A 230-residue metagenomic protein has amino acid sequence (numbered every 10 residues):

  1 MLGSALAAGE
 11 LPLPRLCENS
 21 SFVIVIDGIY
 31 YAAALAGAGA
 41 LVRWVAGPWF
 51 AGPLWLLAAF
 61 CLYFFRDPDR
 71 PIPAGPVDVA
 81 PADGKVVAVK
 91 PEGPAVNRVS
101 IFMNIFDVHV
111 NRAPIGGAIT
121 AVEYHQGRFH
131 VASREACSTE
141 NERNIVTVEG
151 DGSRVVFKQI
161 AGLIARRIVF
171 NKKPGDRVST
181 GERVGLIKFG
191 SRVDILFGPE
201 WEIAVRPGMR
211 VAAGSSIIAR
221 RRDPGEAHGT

Functional and structural regions predicted by a protein language model:
L2-T230: Contiguous, well-folded functional domains in the mature portion of proteins
